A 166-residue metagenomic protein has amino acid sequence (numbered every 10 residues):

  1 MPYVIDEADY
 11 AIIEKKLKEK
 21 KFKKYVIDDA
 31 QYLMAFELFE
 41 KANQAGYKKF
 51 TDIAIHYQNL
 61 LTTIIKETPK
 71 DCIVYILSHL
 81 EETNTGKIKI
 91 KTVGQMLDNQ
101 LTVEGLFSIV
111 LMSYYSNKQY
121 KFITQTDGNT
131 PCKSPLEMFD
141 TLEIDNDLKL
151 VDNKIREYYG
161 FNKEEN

Functional and structural regions predicted by a protein language model:
M1-K24, L142-K149, N162-N166: Basic, amphipathic N-terminal segments that precede the first structured/catalytic domain
Y10, A42-Q44, D152: Intrinsically disordered, low-complexity regions
K16, E67, K154, Y158: Residues that form generic nucleotide/phosphate-binding pockets
L17, I64-T68, F107: Hydrophobic, Leu/Ile/Phe/Ala-enriched alpha-helical segments that form helix-helix packing faces
K20-Q31, Y114-Y120: Phosphate-binding glycine-rich loops and adjacent basic patches that engage nucleotide phosphates, nucleic-acid
K24-T102: P-loop NTPase motor core
T83-N166: Conserved GTP-binding G-domain of TRAFAC-class P-loop NTPases and closely related GTPase folds
